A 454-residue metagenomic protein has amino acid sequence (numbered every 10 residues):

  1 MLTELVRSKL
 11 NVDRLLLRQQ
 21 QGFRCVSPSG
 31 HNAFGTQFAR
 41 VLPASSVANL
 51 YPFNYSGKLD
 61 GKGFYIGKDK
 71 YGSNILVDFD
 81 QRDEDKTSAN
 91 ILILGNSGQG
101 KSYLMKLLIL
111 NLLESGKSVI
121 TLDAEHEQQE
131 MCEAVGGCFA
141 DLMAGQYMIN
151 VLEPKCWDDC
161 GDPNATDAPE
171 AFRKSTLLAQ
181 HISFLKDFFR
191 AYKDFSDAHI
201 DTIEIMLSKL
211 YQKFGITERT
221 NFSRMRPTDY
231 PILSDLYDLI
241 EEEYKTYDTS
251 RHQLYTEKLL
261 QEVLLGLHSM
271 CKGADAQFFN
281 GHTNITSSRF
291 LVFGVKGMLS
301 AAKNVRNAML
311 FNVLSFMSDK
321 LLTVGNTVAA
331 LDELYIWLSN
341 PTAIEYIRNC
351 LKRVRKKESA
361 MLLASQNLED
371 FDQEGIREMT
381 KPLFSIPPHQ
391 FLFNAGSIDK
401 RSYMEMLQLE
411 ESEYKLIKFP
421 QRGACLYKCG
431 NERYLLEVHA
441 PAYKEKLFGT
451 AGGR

Functional and structural regions predicted by a protein language model:
M1-Q37, I75-Q81, D85-M105, I109-L110 (+13 more regions): Accessory regions of macromolecular translocation/handling assemblies
L10-N11, G22-I75, Q81, A124-C138 (+5 more regions): P-loop NTPase motor domains
Q19, H126, Q146, L368-E369: Conserved beta-strand edge residues that scaffold enzyme active sites
Q99-V151: Walker A/P-loop NTP-binding active-site region of P-loop NTPases, recognizing the glycine-rich GxxxxGKT/S
E125, A364-L368, A395-S397: A short beta-strand-to-loop transition that corresponds to the Sensor-1 phosphate-sensing loop of AAA+ P-loop ATPases
E130-V135, F371-S385: Short regulatory helix/loop adjacent to the ATP-binding pocket of P-loop NTPases
D141-A144, H389-I398: Conserved AAA+ ATPase "SRH/arginine-finger" region at the nucleotide-binding site
M148-E153, I398-E405: Conserved AAA+ ATPase core "coupling" helix
